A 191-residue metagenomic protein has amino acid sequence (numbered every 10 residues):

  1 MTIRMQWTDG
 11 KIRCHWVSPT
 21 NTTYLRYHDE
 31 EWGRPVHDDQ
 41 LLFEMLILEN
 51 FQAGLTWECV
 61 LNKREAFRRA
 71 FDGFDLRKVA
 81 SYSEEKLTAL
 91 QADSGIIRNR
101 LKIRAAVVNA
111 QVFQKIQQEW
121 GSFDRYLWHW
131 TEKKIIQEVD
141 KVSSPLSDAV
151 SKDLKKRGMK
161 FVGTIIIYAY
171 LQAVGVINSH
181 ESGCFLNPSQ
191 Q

Functional and structural regions predicted by a protein language model:
M1-Q191: HhH-family (HhH-GPD) DNA N-glycosylase catalytic core used in base-excision repair
